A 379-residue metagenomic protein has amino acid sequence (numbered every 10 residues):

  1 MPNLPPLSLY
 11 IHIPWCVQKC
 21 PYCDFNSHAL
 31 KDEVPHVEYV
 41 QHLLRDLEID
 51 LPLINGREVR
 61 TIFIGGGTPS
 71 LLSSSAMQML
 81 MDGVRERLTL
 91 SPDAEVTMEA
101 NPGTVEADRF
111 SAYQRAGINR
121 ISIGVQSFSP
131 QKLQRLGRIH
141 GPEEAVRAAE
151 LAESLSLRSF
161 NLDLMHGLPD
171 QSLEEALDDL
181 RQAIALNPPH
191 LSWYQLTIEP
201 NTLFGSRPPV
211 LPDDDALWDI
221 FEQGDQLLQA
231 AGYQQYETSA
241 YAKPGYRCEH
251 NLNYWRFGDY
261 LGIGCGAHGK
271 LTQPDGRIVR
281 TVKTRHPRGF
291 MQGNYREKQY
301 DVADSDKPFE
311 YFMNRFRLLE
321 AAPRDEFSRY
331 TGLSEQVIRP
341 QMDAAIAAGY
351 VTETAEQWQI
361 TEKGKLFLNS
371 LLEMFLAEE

Functional and structural regions predicted by a protein language model:
L4-L7, F25-L53, R57-L333: C-terminal scaffold of the Radical SAM
P14-S27: Local cysteine-cluster metal-coordination motifs and their immediate loop/turn environment, predominantly Fe-S cluster
Y241, A355-W358: Short, Lys/Arg-rich nucleic-acid/phosphate-binding segment
G332-I346: Short amphipathic alpha-helical interaction segments
I346-E356: A short, conserved structural fragment
W358-K365: Basic, amphipathic "hinge/linker" alpha-helix immediately C-terminal to the N-terminal HTH DNA-binding motif
K365-E379: Short, amphipathic alpha-helical interaction segments positioned at domain boundaries
